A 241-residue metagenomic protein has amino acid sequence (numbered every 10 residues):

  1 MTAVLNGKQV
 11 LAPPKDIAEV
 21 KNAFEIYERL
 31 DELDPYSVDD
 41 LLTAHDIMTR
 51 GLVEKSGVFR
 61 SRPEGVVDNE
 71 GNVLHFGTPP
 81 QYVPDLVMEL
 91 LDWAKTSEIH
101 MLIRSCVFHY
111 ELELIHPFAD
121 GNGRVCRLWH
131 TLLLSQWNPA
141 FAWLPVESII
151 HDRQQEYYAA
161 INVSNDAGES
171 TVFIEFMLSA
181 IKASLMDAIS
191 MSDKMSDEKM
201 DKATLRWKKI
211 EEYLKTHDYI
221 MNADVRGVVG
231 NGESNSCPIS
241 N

Functional and structural regions predicted by a protein language model:
M1-N241: FIC/Doc superfamily catalytic core
